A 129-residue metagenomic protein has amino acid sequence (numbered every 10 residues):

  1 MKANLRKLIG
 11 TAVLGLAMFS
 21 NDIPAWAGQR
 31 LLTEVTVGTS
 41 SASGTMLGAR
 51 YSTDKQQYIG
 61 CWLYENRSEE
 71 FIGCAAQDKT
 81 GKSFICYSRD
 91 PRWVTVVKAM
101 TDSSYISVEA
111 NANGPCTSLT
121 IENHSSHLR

Functional and structural regions predicted by a protein language model:
K2-G10: Bacterial N-terminal signal peptides that target proteins for export
G10-S20: Bacterial N-terminal signal peptides
F19-A27: Sec/Tat signal peptide C-region and signal peptidase I cleavage site
G28-S68: Short, surface-exposed binding/anchoring microloops in extracellular/periplasmic proteins
S68-C74: Short aromatic-glycine-enriched beta-strand elements
K82-T95: Beta-strand/loop nucleic-acid-binding surfaces
R92-S107: Short nucleic-acid-contacting surface segments enriched for D/E, G, S/T with interspersed K/R
N113-R129: OB-fold/S1-family single-stranded nucleic acid-binding modules
